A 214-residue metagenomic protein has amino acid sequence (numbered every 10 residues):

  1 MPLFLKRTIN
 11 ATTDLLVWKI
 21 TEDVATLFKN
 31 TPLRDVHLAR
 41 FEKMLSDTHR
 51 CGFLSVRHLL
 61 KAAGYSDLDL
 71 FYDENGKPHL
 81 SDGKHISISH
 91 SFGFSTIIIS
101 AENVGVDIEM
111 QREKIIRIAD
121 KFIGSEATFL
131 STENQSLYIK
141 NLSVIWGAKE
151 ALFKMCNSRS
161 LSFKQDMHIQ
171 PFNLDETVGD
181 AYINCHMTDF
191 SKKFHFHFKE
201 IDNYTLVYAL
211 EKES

Functional and structural regions predicted by a protein language model:
M1-S214: Core catalytic alpha/beta fold that binds nucleotide/phospho-ligands
